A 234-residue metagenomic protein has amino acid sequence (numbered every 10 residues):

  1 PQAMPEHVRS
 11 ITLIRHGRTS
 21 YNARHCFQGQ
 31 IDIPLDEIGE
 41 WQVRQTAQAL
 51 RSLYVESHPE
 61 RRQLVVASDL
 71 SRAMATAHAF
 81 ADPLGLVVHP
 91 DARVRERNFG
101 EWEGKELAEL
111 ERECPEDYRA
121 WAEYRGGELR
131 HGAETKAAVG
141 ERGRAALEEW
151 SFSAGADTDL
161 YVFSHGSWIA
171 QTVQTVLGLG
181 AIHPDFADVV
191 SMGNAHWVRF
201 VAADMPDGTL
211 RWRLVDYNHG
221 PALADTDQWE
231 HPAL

Functional and structural regions predicted by a protein language model:
Q2-S10, T46, R97-E109, F152 (+2 more regions): Acidic, low-complexity terminal tails and accessory targeting/binding regions of phosphate-metabolizing enzymes
P5, I11, R15, S20-L86: Active-site-proximal alpha-helix that buttresses catalytic centers in soluble enzyme cores
I11, Q63, T158-S167: Generic beta-sheet signal
T19, W168-I169: Short active-site segment of divalent metal-dependent hydrolases/proteases that encodes the spacing between
L53-R61, W150-D159: Glycine-rich phosphate-binding loop signature in dinucleotide/nucleotide-binding domains
Y54-R93, R119, V201-L234: Conserved histidine-centered catalytic loops in small-molecule metabolism enzymes
A67-S68, E141, F163-S164: Short beta-strand scaffold positions
D82-A145, V215-N218, W229-L234: Phosphate-handling substructures
